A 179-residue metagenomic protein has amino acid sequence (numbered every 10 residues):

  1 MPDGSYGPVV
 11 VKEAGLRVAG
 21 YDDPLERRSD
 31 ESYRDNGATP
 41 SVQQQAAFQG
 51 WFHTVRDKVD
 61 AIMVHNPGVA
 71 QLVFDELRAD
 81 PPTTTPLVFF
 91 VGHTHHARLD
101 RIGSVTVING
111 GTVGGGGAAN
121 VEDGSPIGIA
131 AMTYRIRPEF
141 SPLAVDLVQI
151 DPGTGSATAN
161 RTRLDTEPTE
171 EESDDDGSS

Functional and structural regions predicted by a protein language model:
M1-V10: Core catalytic region of metal-dependent phosphoesterases/phosphodiesterases, especially metallo-beta-lactamase-like
P2, A19, I108: General small-molecule cofactor/ligand-binding pocket signal
S5-Y6, P24, H95, V113: Short, solvent-exposed coil/turn elements at secondary-structure transition points
K12-V105: His/acidic metal-ligating clusters that form di-metal
A38, T83, P152, D165-E167: Solvent-exposed, non-transmembrane amphipathic alpha-helical segments
N66-P152, A157: Conserved beta-sheet core of the metallophosphoesterase superfamily
R161-R163: N-terminal intrinsically disordered, low-complexity, charge-rich
T166-S179: C-terminal regulatory/interaction regions
